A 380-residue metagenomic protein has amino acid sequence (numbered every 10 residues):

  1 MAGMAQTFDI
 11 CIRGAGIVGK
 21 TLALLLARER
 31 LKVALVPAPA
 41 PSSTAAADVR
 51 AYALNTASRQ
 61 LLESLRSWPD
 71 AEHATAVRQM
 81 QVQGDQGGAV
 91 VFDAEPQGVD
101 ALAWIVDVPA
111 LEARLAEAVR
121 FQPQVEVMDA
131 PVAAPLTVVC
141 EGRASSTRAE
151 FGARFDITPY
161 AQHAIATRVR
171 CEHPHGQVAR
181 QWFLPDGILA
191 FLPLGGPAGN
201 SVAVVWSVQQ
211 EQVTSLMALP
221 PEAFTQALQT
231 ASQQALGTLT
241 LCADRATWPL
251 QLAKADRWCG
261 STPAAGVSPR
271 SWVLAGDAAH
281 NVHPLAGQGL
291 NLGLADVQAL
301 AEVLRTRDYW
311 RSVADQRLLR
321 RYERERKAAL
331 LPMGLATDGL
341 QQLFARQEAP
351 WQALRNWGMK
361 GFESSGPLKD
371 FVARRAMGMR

Functional and structural regions predicted by a protein language model:
A5-Q6, Q60-S64, H73-E150, D156-H163: Conserved N-terminal helical subregion
T7-C11, A15-R78: Glycine-rich FAD cofactor-binding loop and adjacent beta-loop-alpha segment at the N-terminus of flavoprotein
D9-I10, V33, P135-T137, V273: Hydrophobic "anchor" residues on beta-strands that sit immediately upstream of conserved functional sites
R13, V36, C140, G276 (+1 more regions): Active-site flanking residues adjacent to catalytic metal/cofactor-binding acidic residues
L62, L136-T247, K254: Conserved FAD-binding catalytic core of PHBH/FMO-like flavoproteins
Q212-A314: FAD/FMN-dependent oxidoreductases across multiple families
E302-R380: C-terminal helical "tail/cap" subdomain of flavin- and related membrane-associated enzymes
